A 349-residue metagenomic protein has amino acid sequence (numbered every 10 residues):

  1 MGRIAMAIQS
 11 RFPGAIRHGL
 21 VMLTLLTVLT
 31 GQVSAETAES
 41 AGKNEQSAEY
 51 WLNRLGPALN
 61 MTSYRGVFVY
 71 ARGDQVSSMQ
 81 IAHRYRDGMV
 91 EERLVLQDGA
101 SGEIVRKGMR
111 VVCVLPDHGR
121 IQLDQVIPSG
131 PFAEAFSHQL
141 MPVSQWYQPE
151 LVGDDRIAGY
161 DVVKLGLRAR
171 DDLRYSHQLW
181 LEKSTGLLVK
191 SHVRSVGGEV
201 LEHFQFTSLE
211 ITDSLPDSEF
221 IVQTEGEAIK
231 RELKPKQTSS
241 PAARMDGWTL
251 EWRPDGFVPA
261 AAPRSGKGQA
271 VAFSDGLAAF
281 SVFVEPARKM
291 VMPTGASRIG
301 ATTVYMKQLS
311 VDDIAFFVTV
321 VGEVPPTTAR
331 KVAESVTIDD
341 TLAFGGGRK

Functional and structural regions predicted by a protein language model:
I4, I8-L20: Bacterial N-terminal signal peptides that target proteins for export
H18-T30: Bacterial N-terminal signal peptides
G31-A35: Sec/Tat signal peptide C-region and signal peptidase I cleavage site
E36-G119, Q145-V193: N-terminal mature ectodomain segment of secretory-pathway/periplasmic proteins
C113-E134: Acidic/charged, solvent-exposed loop-and-adjacent secondary-structure segments enriched in E/D, K/R, S/T, and G/P
S137-R194, A228-V271: Extended beta-strand-rich segments in extracellular/periplasmic secretory proteins, especially within noncatalytic
T185-L187, R194, G198-D217, V318-K349: Surface-exposed amphipathic alpha-helical segments
I229-D313, E323-K331: Short, solvent-exposed recognition patches
